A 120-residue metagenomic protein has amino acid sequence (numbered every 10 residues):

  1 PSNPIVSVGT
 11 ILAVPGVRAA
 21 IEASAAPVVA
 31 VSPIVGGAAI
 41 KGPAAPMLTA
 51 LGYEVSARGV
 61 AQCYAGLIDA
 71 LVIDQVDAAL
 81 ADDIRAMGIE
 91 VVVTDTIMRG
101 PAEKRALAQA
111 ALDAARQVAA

Functional and structural regions predicted by a protein language model:
P1-S2: Hydrophobic, aromatic-enriched interface-forming segments
I5-C63: Conserved phosphate- and dinucleotide-binding cores of soluble alpha/beta proteins, encompassing both enzyme active
K41-A120: C-terminal functional extensions of proteins
